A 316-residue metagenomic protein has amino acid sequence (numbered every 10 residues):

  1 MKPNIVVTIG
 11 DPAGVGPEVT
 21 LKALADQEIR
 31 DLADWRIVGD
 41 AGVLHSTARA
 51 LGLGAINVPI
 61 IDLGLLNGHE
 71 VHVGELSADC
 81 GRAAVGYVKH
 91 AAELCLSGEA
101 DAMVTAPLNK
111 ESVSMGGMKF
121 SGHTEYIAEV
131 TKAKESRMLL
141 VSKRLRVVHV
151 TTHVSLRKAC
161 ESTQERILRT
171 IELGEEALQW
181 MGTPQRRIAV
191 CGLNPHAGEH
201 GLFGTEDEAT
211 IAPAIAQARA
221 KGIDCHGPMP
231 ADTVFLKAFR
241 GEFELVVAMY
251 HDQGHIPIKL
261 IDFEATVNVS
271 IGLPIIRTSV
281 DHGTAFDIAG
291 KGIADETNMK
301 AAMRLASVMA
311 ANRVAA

Functional and structural regions predicted by a protein language model:
M1-H123, E165-M249, Q253-N268, L273-T278 (+2 more regions): Contiguous, glycine/small-aliphatic-enriched amphipathic segments in soluble metabolic enzymes
E129-V147, I271-D287: Short, flexible loop segments at boundaries between secondary-structure elements
L140-C160, L168: Ligand-binding beta-strand-loop-alpha-helix segment within the catalytic cores of soluble metabolic enzymes
